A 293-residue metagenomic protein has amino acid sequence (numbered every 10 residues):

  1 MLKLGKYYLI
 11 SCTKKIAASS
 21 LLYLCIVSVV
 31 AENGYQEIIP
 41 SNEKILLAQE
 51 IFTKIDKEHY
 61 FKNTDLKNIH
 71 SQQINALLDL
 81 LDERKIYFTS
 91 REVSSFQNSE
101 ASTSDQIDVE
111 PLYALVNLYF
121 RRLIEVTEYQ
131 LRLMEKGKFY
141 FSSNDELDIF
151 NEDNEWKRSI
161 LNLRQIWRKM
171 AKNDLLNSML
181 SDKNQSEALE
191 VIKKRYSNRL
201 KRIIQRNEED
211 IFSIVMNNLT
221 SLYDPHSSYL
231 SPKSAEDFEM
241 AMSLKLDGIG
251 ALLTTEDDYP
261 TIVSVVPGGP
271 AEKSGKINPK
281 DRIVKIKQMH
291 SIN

Functional and structural regions predicted by a protein language model:
M1-C12: N-terminal secretory signal peptides that target proteins for export/translocation
G5-K6, L21, N33: Intrinsically disordered, low-complexity segments enriched in small/polar residues
S11, S28-A31: N-terminal non-cleavable signal-anchor helices
C12-S20: Alpha-helical transmembrane segments
S19-S28: Bacterial N-terminal signal peptides
A31-N293: Flexible, low-complexity junctional segments that flank or bridge functional domains
